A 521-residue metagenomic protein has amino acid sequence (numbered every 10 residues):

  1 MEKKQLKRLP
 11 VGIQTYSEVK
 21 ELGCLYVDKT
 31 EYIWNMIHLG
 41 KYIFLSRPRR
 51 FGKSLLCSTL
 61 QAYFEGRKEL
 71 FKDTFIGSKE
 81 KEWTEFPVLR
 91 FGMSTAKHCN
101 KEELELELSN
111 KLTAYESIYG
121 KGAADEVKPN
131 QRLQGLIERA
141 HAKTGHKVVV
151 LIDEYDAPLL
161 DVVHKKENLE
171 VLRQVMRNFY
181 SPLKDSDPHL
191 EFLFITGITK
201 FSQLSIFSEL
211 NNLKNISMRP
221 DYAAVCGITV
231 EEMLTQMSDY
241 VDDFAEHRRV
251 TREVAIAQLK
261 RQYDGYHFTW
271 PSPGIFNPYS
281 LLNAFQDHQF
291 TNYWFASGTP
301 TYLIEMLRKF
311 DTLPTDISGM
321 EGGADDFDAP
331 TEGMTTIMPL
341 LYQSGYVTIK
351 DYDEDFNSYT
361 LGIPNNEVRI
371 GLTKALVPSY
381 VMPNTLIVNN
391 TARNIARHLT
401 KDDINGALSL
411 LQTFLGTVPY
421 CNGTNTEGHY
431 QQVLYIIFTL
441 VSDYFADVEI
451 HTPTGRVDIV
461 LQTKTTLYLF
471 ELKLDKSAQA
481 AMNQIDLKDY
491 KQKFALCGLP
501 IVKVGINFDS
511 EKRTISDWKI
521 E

Functional and structural regions predicted by a protein language model:
M1-T426, V441-S442: Phosphate-binding site recognition
A140-T144, I437-K464: Active-site metal-binding core of divalent-cation-utilizing nuclease and nuclease-like domains
V149, T466-F470, V502: Structural motif
L169-Q174, L474-K491: Mg2+/Mn2+-dependent nuclease catalytic core
F179-S186, P339-V347, Y435-T439, Q484-V504: Metal-dependent nuclease catalytic cores in nucleic-acid-processing enzymes, especially RNase H-like/related
L434, V457-L474, K488: Conserved catalytic cores of phosphodiester-cleaving nucleases, focusing on short active-site segments
K493, C497-E521: Domain-level recognition of nuclease-like catalytic cores that cleave nucleotide substrates
